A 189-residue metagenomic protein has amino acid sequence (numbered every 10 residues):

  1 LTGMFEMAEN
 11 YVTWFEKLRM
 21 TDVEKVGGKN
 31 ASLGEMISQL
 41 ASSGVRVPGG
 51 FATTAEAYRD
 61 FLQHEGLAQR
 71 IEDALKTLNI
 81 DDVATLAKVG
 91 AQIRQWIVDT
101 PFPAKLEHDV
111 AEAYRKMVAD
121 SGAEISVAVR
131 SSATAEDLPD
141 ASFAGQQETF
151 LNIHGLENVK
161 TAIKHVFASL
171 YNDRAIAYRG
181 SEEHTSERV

Functional and structural regions predicted by a protein language model:
G3-R188: N-terminal beta-alpha lobe that positions the nucleotide/phosphoryl donor in ATP/NTP-coupled carboxylate activation
